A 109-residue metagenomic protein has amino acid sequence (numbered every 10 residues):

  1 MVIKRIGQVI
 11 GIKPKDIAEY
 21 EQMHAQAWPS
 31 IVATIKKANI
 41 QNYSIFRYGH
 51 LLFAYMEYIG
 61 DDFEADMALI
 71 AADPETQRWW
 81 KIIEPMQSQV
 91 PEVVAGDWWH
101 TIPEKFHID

Functional and structural regions predicted by a protein language model:
I6-G11: Active-site-flanking beta-strand signature of metal-NTP-handling nucleotidyl enzymes and homologous cyclase-like
D16-Q41: Short amphipathic alpha-helical segments
I17, A54, F63-A65: Intrinsically disordered, low-complexity acidic/polar segments
V32-F53, E57-D61: Short, glycine- and small/hydrophobic-rich beta-strand elements in well-ordered beta-sheets
A38, I59-W98: An amphipathic, aromatic/His-enriched active-site/gating alpha helix that lines ligand/cofactor pockets
E75-T76, H100-P103, D109: Charge-rich, low-complexity N-terminal segments
V90-V93, K105, D109: Short, leucine/isoleucine-rich alpha-helical interaction segments at C-terminal helix-coil junctions
